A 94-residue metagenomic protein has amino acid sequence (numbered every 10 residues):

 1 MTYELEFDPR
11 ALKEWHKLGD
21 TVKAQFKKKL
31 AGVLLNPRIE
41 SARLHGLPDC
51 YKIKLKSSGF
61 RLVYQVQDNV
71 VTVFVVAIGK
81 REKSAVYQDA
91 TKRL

Functional and structural regions predicted by a protein language model:
T2-E4, L12-K13, A24, R38 (+2 more regions): Enriched for short, Lys/Arg-rich terminal
P9, R43, P48, G59 (+1 more regions): Solvent-exposed, flexible loop/coil residues
P9-R10, K29-G32, S57-G59: Short, functional N-terminal and low-complexity linear motifs
K17, V33, Q65: Conserved catalytic core of Hanks-type protein kinase domains
T21-V33: Compact soluble domain cores
A31-L55: A short, surface-exposed loop/turn module that caps and links secondary-structure elements
